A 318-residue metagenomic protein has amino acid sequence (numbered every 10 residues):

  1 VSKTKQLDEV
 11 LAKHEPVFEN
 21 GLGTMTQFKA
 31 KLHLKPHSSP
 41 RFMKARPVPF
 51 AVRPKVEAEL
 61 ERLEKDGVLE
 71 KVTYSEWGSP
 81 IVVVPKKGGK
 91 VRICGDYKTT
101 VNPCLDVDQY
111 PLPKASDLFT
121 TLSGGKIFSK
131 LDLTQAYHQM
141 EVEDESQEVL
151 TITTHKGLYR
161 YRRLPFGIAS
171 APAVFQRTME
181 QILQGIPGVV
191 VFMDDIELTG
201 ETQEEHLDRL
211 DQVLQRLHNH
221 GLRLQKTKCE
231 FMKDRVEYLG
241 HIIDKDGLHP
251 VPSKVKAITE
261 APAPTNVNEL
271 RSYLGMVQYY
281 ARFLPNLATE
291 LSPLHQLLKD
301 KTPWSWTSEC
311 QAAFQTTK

Functional and structural regions predicted by a protein language model:
S2-Y110, G157, V190-D195, T199-E201 (+2 more regions): Reverse-transcribing Pol proteins
K3-E19, M43-E76, D108-L122, I127 (+4 more regions): Inter-domain linker/hinge segments that demarcate the starts of reverse transcriptase and RNase H-type modules
H14, L32, L63, I81 (+15 more regions): Mobile genetic element proteins and their domesticated derivatives, centered on retroelements and DNA transposons
L60, F119-L122, T134, V189-G200 (+9 more regions): Residues that mediate protein self-association or partner binding, especially in amphipathic alpha-helical
V84-R92, T100-D108, H138-E141, Q184-R223 (+2 more regions): Catalytic palm subdomain of template-directed nucleic-acid polymerases, centered on the conserved carboxylate motif
K87-V101, K114, L118-Q139, H249-P250 (+1 more regions): Conserved catalytic palm subdomain of right-hand nucleotidyl-transferase polymerases, strongest for RNA-directed enzymes
K126, Y137, K156-G188, N268-A288: Conserved pre-motif C helix in the palm subdomain of viral-like polymerases
T227-K318: C-terminal reverse transcriptase regions that engage the nucleic-acid substrate
